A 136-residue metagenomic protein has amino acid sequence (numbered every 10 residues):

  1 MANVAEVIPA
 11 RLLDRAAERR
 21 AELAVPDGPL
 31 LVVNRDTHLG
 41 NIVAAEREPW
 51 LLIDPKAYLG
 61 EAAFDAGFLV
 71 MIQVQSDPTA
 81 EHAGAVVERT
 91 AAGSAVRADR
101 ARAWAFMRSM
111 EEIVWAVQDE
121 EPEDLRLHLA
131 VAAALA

Functional and structural regions predicted by a protein language model:
M1-R35, A45-R47, A92: An alpha-helical support segment within catalytic cores of ATP-dependent transferases
N3, E111-A136: ATP/Mg2+ or Mg2+-diphosphate-binding catalytic cores that bind nucleotide phosphates or diphosphates via glycine-rich
A16-A17, V70, A105: A general structural motif at alpha-helix termini
R35-T37, F106: Short, well-ordered beta-to-alpha junction loops that form the rim of enzyme active sites and present histidine/acidic
G40-I42: Hydrophobic residue at the +6 position relative to the catalytic HRD Asp in the kinase catalytic loop
A44-A98, P122, V131: Active-site Asp-x-Gly
W104-E111: Hydrophobic alpha-helical segments that form the core of small-molecule binding pockets and/or dimer interfaces
